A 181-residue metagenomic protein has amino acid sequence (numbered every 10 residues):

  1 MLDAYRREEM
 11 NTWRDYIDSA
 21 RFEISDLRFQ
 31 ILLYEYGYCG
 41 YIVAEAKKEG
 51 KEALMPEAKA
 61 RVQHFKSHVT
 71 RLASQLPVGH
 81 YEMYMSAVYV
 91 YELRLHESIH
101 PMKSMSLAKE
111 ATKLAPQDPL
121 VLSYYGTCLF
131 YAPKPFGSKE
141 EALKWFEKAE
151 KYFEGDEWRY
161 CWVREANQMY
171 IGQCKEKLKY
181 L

Functional and structural regions predicted by a protein language model:
M1-Y36: Start-of-domain marker
L2-E8, Y41-R61, V90-P101, A132-L143 (+1 more regions): Short coil/turn connectors between adjacent alpha-helices in alpha-solenoid helical repeat scaffolds
S19, L72, E110-A111, A149: Canonical positions in the second alpha-helix
F22-F29, A53-P56, S67-T70: Short, basic, low-complexity termini and linkers enriched in Ser/Thr/Gly/Pro that act as targeting/leader peptides
E23-K47, P77-L95, Q117-Y131, R159-L178: Amphipathic alpha-helical repeat scaffolds of TPR domains
M102-S106, F130, F136-E157: TPR/TPR-like (Sel1-like) alpha-helical repeat modules
